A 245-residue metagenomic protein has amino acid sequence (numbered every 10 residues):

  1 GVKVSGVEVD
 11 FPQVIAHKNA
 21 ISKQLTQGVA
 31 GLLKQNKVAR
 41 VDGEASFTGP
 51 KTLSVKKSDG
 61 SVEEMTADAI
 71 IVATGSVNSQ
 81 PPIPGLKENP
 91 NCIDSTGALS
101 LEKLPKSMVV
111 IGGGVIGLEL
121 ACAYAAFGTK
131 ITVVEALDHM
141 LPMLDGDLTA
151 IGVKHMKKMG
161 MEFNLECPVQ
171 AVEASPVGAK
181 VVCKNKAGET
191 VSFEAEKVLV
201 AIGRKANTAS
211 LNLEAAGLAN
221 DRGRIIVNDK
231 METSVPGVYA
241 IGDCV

Functional and structural regions predicted by a protein language model:
G1-L104, T132, L137-L141, D147-I151 (+4 more regions): Glycine-rich flavin
A45, E64-G75, V110-I111, I131 (+2 more regions): Short hydrophobic core segments
K87-P105, S192-V245: FAD-site-proximal beta/loop scaffold in flavoenzymes
L104-I116: Beta1/beta-strand and adjacent pyrophosphate-binding region of the FAD-binding site in flavoprotein oxidoreductases
S107, T129-T132, E162: Residues at the starts of beta-strands that form the adenosine-phosphate
I111-G114, L144, D243: Glycine-rich Rossmann-fold phosphate-binding loop(s) that bind the pyrophosphate of adenine dinucleotide cofactors
G117, V133, A240-I241: Generic enzyme active-site microenvironment
A121, A125-A126: Gly/Ala-rich phosphate-binding loop of Rossmann-like dinucleotide-binding domains, activating on the conserved
